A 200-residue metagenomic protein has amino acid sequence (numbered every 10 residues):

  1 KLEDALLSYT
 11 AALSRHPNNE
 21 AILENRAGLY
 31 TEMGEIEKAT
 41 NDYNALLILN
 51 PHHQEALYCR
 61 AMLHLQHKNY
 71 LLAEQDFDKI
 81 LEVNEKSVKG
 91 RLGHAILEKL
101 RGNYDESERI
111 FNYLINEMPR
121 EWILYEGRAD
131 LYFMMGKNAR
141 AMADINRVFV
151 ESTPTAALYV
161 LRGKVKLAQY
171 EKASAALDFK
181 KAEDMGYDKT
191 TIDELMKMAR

Functional and structural regions predicted by a protein language model:
K1-R15, A21, N25-E32, M62: Alpha-helical segment of the N-proximal tetratricopeptide repeat
K1-S8, M33-A45, H67-K79, R101-Y113 (+2 more regions): Structural signature of tandem alpha-helical TPR/SEL1-like repeats, specifically the intra-repeat loop/turn
R15, L49, V83, N116-M118 (+2 more regions): Structural marker of alpha-solenoid helical repeat scaffolds
I22, A56, G90, L124 (+2 more regions): TPR alpha-solenoid repeat register
N25, C59, G93, G127 (+2 more regions): Canonical tetratricopeptide repeat
K164, A168-R200: Terminal, low-structured helical/coil segments at or just beyond the last alpha-helical repeat
